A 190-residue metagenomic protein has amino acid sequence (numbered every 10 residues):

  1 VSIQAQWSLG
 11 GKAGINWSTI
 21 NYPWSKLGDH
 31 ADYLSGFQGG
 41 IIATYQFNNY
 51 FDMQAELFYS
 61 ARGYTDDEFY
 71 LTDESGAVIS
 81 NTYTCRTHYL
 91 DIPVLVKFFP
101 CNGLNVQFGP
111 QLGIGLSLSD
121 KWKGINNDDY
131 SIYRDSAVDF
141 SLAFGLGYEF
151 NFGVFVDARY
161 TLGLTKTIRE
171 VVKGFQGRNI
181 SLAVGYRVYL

Functional and structural regions predicted by a protein language model:
Q4-Q46, L104, F108, G124 (+2 more regions): Short glycine/proline- and aromatic-enriched beta-strand/turn motifs that initiate or cap beta-hairpins
W7, Y50-M53, G103-V106, F152-A158 (+1 more regions): Repeated loop/turn-to-beta-strand initiation elements of outer-membrane beta-barrel proteins
S8, N16, Y148-F155, Q176-L190: Outer-membrane beta-barrel "beta-signal"
L9, S35-I41, L90-V94, L112 (+2 more regions): Hydrophobic, lipid-facing positions within transmembrane beta-strands of outer-membrane proteins
G11-A13, A55-L57, V94, V106-F108 (+3 more regions): Membrane-embedded beta-strand positions of outer-membrane beta-barrel proteins
I15, A43-Y45, V96-F98, I114 (+3 more regions): Residue-level signature of outer-membrane beta-barrel architecture
I15-T19, Y59-G63, L112-L118, Y160-K166 (+1 more regions): Transmembrane beta-strands of outer-membrane beta-barrel pores
I20-A31, A61-H88, L116-A137, K166-R178: Flexible, solvent-exposed loop segments that connect beta-strands
